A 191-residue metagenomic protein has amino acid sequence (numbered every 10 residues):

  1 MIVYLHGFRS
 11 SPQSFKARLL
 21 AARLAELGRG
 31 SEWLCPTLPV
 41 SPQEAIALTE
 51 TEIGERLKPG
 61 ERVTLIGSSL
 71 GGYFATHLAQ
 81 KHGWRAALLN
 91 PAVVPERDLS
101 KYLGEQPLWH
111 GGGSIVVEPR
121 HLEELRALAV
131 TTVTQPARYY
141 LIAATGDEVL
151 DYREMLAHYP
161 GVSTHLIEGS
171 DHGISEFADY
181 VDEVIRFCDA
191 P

Functional and structural regions predicted by a protein language model:
M1-P59: Active-site catalytic motif of lipid deacylating hydrolases and related acyltransferases
I2, E61-T64, Y139: Generic beta-sheet signal
H6-S10, S69, T145: Active-site glycine-rich loops that stabilize anionic/oxyanionic intermediates across multiple enzyme folds
E32, R62-T64, R85: Structural signature of beta-strand start/N-cap positions in the alpha/beta core of ABC transporter nucleotide-binding
I66-G71, A75: Gly/Ala-rich beta-loop-alpha elbow adjacent to hydrolase catalytic centers
H77, K81: Active-site signature of alpha/beta-hydrolase-fold catalytic machinery across serine- and Asp/Cys-nucleophile hydrolases
W84-P191: The alpha/beta-hydrolase serine catalytic core
